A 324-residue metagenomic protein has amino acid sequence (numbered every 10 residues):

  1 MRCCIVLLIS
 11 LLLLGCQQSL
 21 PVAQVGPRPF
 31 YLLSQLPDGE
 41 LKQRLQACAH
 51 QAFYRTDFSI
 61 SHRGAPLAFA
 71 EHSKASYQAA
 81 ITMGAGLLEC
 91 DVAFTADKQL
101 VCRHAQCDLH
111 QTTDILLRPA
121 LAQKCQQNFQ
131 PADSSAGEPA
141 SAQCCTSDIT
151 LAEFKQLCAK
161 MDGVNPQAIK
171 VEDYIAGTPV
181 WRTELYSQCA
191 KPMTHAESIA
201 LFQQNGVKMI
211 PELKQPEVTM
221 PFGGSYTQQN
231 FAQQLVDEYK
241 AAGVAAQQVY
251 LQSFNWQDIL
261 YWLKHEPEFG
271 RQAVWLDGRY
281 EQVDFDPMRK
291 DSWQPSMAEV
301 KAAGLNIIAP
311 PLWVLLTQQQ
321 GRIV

Functional and structural regions predicted by a protein language model:
M1-C3: Positively charged n-region of N-terminal signal peptides that target proteins for export
I5-L13: Bacterial N-terminal signal peptides
C16-V324: Phosphate-group recognition and catalysis centered on beta-loop-alpha active-site segments
